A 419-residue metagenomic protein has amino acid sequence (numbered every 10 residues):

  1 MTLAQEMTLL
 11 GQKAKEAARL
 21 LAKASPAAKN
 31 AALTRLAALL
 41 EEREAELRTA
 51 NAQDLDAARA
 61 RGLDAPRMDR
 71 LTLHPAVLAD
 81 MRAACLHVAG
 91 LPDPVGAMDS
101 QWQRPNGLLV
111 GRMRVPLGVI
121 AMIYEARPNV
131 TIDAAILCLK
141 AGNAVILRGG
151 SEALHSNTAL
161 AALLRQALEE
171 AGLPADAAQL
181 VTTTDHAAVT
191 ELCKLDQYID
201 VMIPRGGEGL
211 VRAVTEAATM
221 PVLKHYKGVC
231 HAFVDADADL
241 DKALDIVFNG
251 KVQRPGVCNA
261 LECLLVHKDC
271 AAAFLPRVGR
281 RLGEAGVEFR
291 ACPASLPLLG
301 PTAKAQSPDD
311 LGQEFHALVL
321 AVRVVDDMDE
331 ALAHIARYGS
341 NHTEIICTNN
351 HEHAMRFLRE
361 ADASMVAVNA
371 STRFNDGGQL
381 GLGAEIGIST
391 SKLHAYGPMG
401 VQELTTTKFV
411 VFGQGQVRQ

Functional and structural regions predicted by a protein language model:
M1-L109: N-terminal Rossmann-like NAD(P)+-binding subdomain of aldehyde/semialdehyde dehydrogenases
A17-A24, L39-R43, D54, A58-R61 (+14 more regions): Change "in soluble alpha/beta enzymes" to "in soluble alpha/beta proteins
A22-K23, A236, V324, C347: A structural signal for short, well-ordered beta-strand elements
A24-N30, V95, A171-A178, R254-A260 (+4 more regions): Flexible, glycine/charged-enriched surface loops at secondary-structure junctions
G90, M98-D241: Rossmann-like NAD(P) dinucleotide-binding subdomain of oxidoreductase/dehydrogenase enzymes
L117, S307-Q419: Conserved C-terminal structural/oligomerization subdomain of aldehyde/semialdehyde dehydrogenase
A126-R127, D133-A144, A159, L163 (+3 more regions): ALDH superfamily catalytic-core signature
